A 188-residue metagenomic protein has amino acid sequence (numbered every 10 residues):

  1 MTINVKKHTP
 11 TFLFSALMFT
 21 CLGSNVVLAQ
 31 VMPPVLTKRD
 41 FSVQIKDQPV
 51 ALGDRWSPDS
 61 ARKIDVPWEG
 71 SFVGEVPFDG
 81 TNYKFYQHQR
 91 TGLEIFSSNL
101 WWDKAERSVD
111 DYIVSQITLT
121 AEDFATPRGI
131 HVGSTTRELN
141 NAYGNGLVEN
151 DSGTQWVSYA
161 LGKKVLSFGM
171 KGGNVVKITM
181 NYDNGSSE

Functional and structural regions predicted by a protein language model:
T2-L13: Bacterial N-terminal signal peptides that target proteins for export
K6, F19, V27-L28: N-terminal non-cleavable signal-anchor helices
F14-G23: Bacterial N-terminal signal peptides
G23-G153, G162-E188: Short helix/turn-capping signatures at newly exposed starts of structured segments
S158-A160: Short loop/turn motifs at secondary-structure junctions and domain boundaries
